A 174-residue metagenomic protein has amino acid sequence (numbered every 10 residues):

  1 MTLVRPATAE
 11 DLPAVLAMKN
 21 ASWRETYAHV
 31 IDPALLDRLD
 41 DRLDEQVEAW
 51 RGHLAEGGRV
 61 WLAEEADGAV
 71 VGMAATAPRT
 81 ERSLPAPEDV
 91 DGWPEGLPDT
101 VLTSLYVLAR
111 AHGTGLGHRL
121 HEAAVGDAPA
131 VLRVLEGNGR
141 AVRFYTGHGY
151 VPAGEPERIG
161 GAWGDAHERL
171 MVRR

Functional and structural regions predicted by a protein language model:
M1-P13, R169: Conserved N-terminal entry element of GNAT/NAT acetyltransferase domains
T2-L3, T103, A128: Short amphipathic alpha-helical segments
P6-A9, A17-H112, H118-A123, R158 (+1 more regions): Acetyl-CoA-dependent GNAT
P13, W61, V142-R143: Alpha-helical elements of the RecA-like P-loop NTPase motor core of helicases
H118-R119, G137-A166: Conserved active-site alpha-helix within GNAT-family acetyltransferase domains
G126-G137: Conserved GNAT acetyl-CoA-binding A-motif
H167-R174: Terminal substrate-recognition subdomain of acyl/acetyltransferases
